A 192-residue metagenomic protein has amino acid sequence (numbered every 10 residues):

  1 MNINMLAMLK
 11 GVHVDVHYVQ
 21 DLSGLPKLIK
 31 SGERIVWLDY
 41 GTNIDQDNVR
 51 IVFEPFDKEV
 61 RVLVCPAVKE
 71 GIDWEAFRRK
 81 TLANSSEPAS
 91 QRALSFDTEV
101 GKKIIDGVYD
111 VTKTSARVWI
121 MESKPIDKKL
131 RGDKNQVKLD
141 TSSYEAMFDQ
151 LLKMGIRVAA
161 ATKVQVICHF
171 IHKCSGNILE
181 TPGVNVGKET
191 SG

Functional and structural regions predicted by a protein language model:
M1-S31: N-terminal anchoring/stem segment of glycosyltransferases
Y18, P66-A67, T162-K163: Residue-level recognition of beta-strand->loop/alpha-helix junctions
L25-P26, V49-F53, E145-D149: Short amphipathic alpha-helical segments and helix-helix/interface helices
G32-E33, E59-V60, I156: Short, high-confidence coil segments that cap the C-terminus of an alpha-helix and link into the following beta-strand
E33-D45, I51: Short beta-strand-to-loop acidic/aromatic patch adjacent to the donor-nucleotide binding site
W37, V62-C65, V158-A161: A structural signal for short, well-ordered beta-strand segments and their strand-loop junctions that often border
D45-Q136: Conserved catalytic core of nucleotide-sugar-dependent glycosyltransferases
K113-G192: C-terminal catalytic/acceptor-binding lobe
